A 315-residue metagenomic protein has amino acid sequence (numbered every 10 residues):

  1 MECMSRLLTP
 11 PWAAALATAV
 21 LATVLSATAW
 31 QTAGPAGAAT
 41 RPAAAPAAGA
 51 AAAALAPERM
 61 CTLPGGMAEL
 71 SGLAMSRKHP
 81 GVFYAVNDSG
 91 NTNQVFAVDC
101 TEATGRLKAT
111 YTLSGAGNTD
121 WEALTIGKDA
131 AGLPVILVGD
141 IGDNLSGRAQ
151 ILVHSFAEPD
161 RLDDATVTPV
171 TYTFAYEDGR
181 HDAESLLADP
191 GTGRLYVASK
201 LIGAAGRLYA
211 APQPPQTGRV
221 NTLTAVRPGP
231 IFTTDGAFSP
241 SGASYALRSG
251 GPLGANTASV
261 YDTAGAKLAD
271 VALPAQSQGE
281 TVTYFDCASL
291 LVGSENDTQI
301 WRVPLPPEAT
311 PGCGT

Functional and structural regions predicted by a protein language model:
M1-T18: N-terminal export and membrane-targeting signals
E2, T28-W30, G34-T315: Sequence/structural signature of beta-propeller domains
R6-T9, T23, A43: Generic early N-terminus positional signal peaking at residue ~5-7
A15-A29: Bacterial N-terminal signal peptides
